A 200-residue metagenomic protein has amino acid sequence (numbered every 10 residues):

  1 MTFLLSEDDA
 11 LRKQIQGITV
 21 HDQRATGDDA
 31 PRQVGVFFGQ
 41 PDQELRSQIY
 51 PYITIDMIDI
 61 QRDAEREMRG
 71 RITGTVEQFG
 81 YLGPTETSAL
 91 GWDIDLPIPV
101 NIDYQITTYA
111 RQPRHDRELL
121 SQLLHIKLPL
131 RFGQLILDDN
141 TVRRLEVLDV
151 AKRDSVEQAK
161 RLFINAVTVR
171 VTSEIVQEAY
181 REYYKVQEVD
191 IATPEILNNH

Functional and structural regions predicted by a protein language model:
M1-G80: Small/polar-rich, solvent-exposed N-terminal microdomains that initiate assembly or binding
L5-S6, A10, G17, H115-I126: Short, well-ordered alpha-helical segments
M57-D59, A110, V171-S173: Flexible glycine-/small-residue-rich
R69-T75, Q122-L124, E182-A192: Short intrinsically disordered coil segments
E77-E86, K185-H200: Short, cationic low-complexity segments
I94-T108: Glycine-rich, often proline-containing surface loops adjacent to acidic residues and nearby aromatics that form
L96-P97, R117-L120, L124-V186, N199-H200: Acidic-leaning, charged glycine-interspersed low-complexity segments
I106-D116: A generic structural motif
